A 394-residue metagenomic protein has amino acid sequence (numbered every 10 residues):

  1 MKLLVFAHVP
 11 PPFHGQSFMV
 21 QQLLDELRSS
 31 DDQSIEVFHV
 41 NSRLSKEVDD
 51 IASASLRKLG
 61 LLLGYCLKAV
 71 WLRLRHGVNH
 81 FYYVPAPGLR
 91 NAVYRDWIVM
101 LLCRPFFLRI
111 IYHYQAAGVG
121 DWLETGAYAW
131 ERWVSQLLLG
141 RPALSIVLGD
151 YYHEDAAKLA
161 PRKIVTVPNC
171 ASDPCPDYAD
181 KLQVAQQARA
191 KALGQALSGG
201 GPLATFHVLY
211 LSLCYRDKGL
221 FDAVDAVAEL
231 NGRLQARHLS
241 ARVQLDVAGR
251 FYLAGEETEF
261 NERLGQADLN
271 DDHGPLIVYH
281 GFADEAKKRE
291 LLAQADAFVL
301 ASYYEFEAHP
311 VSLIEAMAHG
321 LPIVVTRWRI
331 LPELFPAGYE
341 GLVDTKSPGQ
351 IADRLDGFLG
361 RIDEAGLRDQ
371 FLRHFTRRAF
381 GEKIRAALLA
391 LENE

Functional and structural regions predicted by a protein language model:
L4-V5, Q183-K218, V224-E229, D246-G249: Conserved donor-binding/catalytic core segment of Leloir-type glycosyltransferases
W133-A196: Donor nucleotide-sugar binding/catalytic pocket of nucleotide-sugar-dependent glycosyltransferases
G249, T258-A286: Nucleotide-activated donor-binding/catalytic signature segment of Leloir-type glycosyltransferases, i.e., the conserved
F282-A283, E290-A295: Short alpha-helical donor nucleotide-sugar binding micro-motif in glycosyltransferases
A293-A308, L321: Acidic donor-binding loop of glycosyltransferase active sites
A318, P322-V325: Short hydrophobic beta-strand element within catalytic cores of glycosyltransferases and related nucleotide-activated
A337-P348, D356-I362: Conserved acidic donor-binding segment of nucleotide-sugar-dependent glycosyltransferases
G360-E392: A charged, aromatic-enriched C-terminal amphipathic alpha-helix characteristic of glycosyltransferases across folds
